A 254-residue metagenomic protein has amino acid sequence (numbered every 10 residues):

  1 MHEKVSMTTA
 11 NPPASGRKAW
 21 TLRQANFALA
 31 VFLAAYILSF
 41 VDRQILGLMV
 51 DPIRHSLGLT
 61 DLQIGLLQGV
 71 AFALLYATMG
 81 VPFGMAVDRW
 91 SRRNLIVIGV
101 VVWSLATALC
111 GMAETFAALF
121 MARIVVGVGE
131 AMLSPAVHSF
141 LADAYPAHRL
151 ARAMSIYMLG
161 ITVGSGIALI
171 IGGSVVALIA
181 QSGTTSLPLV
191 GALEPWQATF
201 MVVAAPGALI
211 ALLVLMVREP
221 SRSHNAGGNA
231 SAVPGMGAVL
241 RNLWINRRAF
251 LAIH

Functional and structural regions predicted by a protein language model:
H2-V41: Cytosolic juxtamembrane N-terminal segment immediately preceding the first transmembrane helix of multi-pass
T21-V31, R241-H254: Juxtamembrane cytosolic amphipathic helices that cap and anchor the N-termini of specific transmembrane helices
M49-T78: Extracellular/periplasmic helix-loop-helix junction of adjacent transmembrane segments in MFS-like secondary
G58, S91, M112-A118, G129 (+1 more regions): Helix-breaking motifs and short loop linkers at transmembrane-helix boundaries and internal kinks in secondary membrane
T78-A117: Conserved MFS/SLC helix-loop-helix module at the cytosolic interface between two early adjacent transmembrane helices
A122-I161: Cytoplasmic helix-loop-helix junction between adjacent transmembrane helices in 12-TM secondary transporters
Y157, I161-L215: Helix-loop-helix hairpin linking two adjacent transmembrane segments in secondary transporters
R218-A238: Flexible cytoplasmic inter-helical loops of multi-pass small-molecule transporters
